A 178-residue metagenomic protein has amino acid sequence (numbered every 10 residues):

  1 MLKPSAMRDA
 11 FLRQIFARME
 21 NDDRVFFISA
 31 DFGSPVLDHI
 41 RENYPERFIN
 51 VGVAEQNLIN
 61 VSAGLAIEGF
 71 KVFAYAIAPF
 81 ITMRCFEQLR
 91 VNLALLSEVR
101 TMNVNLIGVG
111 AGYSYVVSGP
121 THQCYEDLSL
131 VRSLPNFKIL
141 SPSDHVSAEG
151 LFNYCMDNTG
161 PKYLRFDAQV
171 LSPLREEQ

Functional and structural regions predicted by a protein language model:
M1-S172, E176-E177: Thiamine diphosphate
